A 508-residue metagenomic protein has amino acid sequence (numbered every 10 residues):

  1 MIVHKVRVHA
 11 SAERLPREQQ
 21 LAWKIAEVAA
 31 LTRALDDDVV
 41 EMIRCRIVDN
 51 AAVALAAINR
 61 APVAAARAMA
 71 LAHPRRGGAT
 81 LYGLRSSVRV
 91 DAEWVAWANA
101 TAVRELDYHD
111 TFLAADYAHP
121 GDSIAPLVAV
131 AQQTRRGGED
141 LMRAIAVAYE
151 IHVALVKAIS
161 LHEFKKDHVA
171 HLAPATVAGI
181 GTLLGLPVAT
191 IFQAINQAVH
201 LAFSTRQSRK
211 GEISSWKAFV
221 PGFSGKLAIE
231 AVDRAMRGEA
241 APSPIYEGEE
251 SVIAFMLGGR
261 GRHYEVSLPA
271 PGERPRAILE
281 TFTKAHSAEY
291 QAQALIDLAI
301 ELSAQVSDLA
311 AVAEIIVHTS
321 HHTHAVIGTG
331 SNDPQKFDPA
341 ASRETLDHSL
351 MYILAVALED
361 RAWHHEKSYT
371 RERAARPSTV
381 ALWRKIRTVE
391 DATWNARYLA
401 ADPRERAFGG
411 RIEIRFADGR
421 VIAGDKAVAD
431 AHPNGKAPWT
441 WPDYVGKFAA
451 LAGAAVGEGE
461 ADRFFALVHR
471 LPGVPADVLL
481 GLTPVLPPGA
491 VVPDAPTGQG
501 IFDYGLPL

Functional and structural regions predicted by a protein language model:
M1-Y117, W216-K226, D233-L508: Terminal-appendage/accessory-domain detector
W23, E27, D49, A125 (+7 more regions): Generic structural signal for well-ordered, non-membrane alpha-helices
A51, S123-V130, A148-H152, A173-L184 (+3 more regions): Buried hydrophobic packing segments
N99-L155: Hydrophobic alpha-helical hairpins/lids featuring a short glycine-rich hinge
A131-K226, E230, P242-I245, E249-E250: Glycine-rich, mobile lid/loop segments that gate access to catalytic sites or pores
